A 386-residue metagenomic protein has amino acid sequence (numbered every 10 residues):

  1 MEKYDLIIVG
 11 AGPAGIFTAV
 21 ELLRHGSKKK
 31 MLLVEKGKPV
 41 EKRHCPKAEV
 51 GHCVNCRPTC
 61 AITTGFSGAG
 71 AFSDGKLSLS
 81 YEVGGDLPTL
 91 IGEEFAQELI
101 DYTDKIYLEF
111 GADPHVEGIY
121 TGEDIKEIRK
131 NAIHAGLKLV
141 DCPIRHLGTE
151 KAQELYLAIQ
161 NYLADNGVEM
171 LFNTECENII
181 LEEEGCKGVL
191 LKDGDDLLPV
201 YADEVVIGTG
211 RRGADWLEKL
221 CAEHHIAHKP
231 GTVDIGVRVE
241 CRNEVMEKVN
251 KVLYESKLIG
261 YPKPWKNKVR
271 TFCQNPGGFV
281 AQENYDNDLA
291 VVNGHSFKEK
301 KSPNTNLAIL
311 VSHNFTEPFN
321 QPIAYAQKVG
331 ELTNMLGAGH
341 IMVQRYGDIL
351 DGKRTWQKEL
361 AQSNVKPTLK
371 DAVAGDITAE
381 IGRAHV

Functional and structural regions predicted by a protein language model:
M1-G84, G122-H385: Residues forming the flavin
R57-P58, G65-G118: Dinucleotide-binding Rossmann-like beta1-alpha1 core, especially the glycine-rich loop that anchors the ADP
